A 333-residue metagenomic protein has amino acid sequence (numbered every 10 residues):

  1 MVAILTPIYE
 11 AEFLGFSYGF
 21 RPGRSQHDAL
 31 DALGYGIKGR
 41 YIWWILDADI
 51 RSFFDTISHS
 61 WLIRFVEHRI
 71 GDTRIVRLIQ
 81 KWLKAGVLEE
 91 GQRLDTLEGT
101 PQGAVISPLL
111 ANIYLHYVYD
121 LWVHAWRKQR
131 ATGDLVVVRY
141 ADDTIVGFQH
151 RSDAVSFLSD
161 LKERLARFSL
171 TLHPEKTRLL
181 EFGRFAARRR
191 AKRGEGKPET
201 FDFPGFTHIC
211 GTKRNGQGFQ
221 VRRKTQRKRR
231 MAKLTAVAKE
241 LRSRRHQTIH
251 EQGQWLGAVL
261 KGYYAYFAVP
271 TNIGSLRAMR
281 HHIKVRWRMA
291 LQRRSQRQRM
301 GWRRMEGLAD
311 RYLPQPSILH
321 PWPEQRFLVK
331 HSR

Functional and structural regions predicted by a protein language model:
V2-R333: Non-catalytic terminal/accessory segments
